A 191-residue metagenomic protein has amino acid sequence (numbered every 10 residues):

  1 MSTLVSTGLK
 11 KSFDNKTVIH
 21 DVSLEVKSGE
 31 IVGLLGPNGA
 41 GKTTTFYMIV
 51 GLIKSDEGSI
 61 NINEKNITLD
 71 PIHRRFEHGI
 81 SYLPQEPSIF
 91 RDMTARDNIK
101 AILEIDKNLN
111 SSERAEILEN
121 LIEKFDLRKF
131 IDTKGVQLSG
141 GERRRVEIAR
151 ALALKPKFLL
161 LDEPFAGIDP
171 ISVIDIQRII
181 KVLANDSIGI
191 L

Functional and structural regions predicted by a protein language model:
L35-P37: The feature captures the beta-strand-to-loop junction immediately N-terminal to the Walker
V50: Helix-to-loop junction immediately C-terminal to a conserved catalytic motif
S111-F130, R178-K181: Conserved ABC ATPase "signature" region
K134-L138, E142: Conserved ABC ATPase signature
K155: Conserved catalytic motifs of ABC-family nucleotide-binding domains
L159-D162: Catalytic Walker B motif of ABC-type/P-loop ATPase nucleotide-binding domains
